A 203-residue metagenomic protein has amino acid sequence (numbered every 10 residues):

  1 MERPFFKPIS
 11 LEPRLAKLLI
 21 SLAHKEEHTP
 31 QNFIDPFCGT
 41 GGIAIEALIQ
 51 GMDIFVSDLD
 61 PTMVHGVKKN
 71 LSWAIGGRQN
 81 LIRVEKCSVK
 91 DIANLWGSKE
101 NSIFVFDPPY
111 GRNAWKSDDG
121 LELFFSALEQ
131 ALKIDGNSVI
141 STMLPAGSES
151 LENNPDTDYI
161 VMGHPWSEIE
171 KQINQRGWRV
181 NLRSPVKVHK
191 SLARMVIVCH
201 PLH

Functional and structural regions predicted by a protein language model:
M1-H203: Class I S-adenosyl-L-methionine-dependent methyltransferase catalytic core
